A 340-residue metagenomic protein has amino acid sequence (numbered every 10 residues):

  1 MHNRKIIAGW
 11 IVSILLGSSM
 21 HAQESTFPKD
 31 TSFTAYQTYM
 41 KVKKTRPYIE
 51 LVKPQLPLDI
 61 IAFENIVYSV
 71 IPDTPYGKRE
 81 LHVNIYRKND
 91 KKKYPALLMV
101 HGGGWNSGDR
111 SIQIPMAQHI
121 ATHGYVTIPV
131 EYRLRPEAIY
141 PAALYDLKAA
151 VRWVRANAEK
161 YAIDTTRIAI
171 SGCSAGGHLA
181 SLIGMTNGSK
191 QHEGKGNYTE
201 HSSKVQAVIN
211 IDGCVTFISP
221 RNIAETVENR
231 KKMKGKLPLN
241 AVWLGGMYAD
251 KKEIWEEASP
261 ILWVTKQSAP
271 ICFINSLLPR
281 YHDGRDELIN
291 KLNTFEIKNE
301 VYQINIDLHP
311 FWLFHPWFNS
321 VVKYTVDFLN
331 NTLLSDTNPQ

Functional and structural regions predicted by a protein language model:
T31, Y36-K91: N-terminal cap/lid segment of alpha/beta-hydrolase-fold proteins
Q55-L58, S219-W263: Mobile cap/lid helix-loop segments that gate and shape the active-site cleft of serine hydrolases
K93-G103: Short beta-strand element of the alpha/beta-hydrolase
S111-P129: Short amphipathic alpha-helix adjacent to the substrate-entry channel of hydrolases
I139-E159: Alpha/beta-hydrolase active-site loop
R152-A224: Primarily recognizes the serine-hydrolase "nucleophile elbow" in alpha/beta-hydrolase and SGNH/GDSL folds
A249-D307: Serine-hydrolase catalytic core
W317-Q340: Catalytic active-site module of serine/aspartate enzymes centered on a nucleophile-bearing elbow/loop
